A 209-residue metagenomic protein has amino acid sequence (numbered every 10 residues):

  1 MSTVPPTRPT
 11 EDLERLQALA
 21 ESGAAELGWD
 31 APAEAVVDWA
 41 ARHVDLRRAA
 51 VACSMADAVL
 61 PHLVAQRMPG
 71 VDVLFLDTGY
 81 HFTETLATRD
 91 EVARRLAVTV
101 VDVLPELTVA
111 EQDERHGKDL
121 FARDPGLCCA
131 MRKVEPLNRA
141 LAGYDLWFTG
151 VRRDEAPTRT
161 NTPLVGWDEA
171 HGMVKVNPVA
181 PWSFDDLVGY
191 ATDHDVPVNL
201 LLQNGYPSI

Functional and structural regions predicted by a protein language model:
S2-I209: Nucleotide-activated chemistry modules centered on ATP-dependent adenylation/adenylyltransferase
